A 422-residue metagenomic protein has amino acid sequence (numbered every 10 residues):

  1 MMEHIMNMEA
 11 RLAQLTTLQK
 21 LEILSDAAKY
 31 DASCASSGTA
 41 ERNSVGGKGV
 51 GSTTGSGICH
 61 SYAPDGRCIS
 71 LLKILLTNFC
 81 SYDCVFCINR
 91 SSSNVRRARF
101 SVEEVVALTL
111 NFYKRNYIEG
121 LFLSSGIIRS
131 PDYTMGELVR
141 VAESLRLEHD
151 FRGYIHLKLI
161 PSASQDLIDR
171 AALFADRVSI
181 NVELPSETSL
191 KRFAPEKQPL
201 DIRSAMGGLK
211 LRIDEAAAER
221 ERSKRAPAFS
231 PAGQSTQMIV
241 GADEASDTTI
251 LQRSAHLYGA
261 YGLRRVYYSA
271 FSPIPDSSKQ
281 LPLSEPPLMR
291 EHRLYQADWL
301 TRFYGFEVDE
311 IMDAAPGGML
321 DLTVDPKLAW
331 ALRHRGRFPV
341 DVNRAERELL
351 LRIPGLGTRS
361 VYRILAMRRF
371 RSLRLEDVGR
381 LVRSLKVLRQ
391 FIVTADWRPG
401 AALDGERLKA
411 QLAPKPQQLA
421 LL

Functional and structural regions predicted by a protein language model:
M1-F79, L385, Q390-V393, W397-K415 (+1 more regions): Flexible, acidic/Gly-rich N-terminal and inter-domain linker regions that tether and position cofactor-handling modules
L71, C84, L123, I180 (+3 more regions): Conserved, mostly hydrophobic/aromatic
I74-E103: Canonical Radical SAM [4Fe-4S] cluster-binding loop centered on the CxxxCxxC motif and its immediate flanking residues
C87, G120-L123, V178-I180, V266: Hydrophobic residues within beta-strands of alpha/beta enzymes
V106, N111, R129-M312: Conserved AdoMet/S-adenosylmethionine-binding subsite of the radical SAM
L110-S124, A297: Short Fe-S-cluster ligation motifs
K279-L351, L385-L422: Long, highly charged, low-complexity intrinsically disordered interaction regions that mediate electrostatic DNA/RNA
P339-M367, R371-Q390: Helix-hairpin-helix
